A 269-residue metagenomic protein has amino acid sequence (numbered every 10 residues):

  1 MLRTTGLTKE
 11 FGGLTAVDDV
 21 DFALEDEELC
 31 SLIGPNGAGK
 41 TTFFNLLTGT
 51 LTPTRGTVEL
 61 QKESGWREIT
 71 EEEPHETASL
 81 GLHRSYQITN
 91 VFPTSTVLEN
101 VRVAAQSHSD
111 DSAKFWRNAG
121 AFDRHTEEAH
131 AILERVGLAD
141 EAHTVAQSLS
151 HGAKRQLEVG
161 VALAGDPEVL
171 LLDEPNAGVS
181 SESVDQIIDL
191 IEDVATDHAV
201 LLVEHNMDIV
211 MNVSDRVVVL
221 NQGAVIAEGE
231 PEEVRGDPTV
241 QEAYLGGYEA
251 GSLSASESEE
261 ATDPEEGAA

Functional and structural regions predicted by a protein language model:
C30-P35: The feature captures the beta-strand-to-loop junction immediately N-terminal to the Walker
T48: Helix-to-loop junction immediately C-terminal to a conserved catalytic motif
T57-L80, R117-G120: ABC ATPase NBD Q-loop/coupling interface
T70-E71, I132-S148: Conserved ABC nucleotide-binding domain
L170-E174: Catalytic Walker B motif of ABC-type/P-loop ATPase nucleotide-binding domains
